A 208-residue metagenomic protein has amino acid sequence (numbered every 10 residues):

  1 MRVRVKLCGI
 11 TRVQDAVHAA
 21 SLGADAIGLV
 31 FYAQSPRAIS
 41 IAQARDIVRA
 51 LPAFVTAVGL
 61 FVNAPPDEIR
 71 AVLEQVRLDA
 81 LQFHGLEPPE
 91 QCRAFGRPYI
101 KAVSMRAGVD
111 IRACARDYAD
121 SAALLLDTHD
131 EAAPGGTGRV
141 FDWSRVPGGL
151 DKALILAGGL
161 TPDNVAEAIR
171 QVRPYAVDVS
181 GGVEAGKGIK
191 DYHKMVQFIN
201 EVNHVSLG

Functional and structural regions predicted by a protein language model:
M1-G208: Conserved N-terminal beta1-alpha1 strand-loop-helix module at the mouth
